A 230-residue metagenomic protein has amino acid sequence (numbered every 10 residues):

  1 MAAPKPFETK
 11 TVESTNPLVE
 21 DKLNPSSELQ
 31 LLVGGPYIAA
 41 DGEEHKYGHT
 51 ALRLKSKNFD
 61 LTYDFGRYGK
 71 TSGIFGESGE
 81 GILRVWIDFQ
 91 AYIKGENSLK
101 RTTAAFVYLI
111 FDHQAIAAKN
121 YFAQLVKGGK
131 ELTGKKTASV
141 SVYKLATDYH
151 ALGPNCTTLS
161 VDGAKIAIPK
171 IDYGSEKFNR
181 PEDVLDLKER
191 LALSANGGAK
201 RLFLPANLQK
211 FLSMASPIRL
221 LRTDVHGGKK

Functional and structural regions predicted by a protein language model:
A2-L152, L185-K230: Non-catalytic ligand/cofactor/substrate-binding and regulatory segments of enzyme domains
Y47-H49, A146-F178: Active-site nucleophilic cysteine motif
S175-V184, K188: Aromatic sugar-binding interfaces of carbohydrate-active proteins
